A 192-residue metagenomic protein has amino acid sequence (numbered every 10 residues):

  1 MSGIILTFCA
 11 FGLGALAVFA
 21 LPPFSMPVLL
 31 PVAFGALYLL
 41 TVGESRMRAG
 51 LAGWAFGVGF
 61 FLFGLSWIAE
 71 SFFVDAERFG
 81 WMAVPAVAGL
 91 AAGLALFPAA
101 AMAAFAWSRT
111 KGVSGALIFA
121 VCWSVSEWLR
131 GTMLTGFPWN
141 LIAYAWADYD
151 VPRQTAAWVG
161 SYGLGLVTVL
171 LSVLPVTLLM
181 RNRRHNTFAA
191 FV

Functional and structural regions predicted by a protein language model:
M1-V192: Membrane-embedded alpha-helical bundles of multi-pass enzymes that act on lipidic or dolichyl-linked glycan substrates
